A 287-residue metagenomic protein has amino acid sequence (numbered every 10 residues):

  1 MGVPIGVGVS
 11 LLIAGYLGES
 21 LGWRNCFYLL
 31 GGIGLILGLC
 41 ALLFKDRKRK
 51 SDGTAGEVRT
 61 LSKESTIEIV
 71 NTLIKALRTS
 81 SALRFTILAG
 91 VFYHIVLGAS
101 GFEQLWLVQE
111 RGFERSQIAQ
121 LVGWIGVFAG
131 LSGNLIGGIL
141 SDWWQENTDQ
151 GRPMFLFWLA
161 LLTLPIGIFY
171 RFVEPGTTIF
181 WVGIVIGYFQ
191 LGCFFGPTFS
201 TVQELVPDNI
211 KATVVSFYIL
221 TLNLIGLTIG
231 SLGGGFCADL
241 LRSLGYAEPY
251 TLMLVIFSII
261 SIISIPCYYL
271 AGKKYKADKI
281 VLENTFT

Functional and structural regions predicted by a protein language model:
M1-A14, G18-E19, G126-N134, I219-S231: Glycine-rich segments within core transmembrane alpha-helices of 12-TM secondary carriers
G2-R49: Helix-loop-helix hairpin linking two adjacent transmembrane segments in secondary transporters
E19-G32, E114, G151-M154, A238-S261: A membrane-interface helix-boundary motif in multi-pass transporters
L39-K45, L164-E174, L254-T287: Multi-pass alpha-helical transporter architecture, strongest for 12-TM Major Facilitator/SLC carriers used
K48-T86, E110: Juxtamembrane intracellular "pre-TM" segments in multi-pass secondary transporters
R78-G137, L191-F199, G226-G234: Extracytoplasmic gate region of multi-pass secondary transporters
R115-A119, D208-Y218: Loop-to-transmembrane helix entry/capping segments in MFS-fold secondary transporters and related SLC/MFSD carriers
D142-L159: Cytoplasmic membrane-interface "Motif A"-like loop-to-helix N-cap segments of 12-TM Major Facilitator Superfamily
